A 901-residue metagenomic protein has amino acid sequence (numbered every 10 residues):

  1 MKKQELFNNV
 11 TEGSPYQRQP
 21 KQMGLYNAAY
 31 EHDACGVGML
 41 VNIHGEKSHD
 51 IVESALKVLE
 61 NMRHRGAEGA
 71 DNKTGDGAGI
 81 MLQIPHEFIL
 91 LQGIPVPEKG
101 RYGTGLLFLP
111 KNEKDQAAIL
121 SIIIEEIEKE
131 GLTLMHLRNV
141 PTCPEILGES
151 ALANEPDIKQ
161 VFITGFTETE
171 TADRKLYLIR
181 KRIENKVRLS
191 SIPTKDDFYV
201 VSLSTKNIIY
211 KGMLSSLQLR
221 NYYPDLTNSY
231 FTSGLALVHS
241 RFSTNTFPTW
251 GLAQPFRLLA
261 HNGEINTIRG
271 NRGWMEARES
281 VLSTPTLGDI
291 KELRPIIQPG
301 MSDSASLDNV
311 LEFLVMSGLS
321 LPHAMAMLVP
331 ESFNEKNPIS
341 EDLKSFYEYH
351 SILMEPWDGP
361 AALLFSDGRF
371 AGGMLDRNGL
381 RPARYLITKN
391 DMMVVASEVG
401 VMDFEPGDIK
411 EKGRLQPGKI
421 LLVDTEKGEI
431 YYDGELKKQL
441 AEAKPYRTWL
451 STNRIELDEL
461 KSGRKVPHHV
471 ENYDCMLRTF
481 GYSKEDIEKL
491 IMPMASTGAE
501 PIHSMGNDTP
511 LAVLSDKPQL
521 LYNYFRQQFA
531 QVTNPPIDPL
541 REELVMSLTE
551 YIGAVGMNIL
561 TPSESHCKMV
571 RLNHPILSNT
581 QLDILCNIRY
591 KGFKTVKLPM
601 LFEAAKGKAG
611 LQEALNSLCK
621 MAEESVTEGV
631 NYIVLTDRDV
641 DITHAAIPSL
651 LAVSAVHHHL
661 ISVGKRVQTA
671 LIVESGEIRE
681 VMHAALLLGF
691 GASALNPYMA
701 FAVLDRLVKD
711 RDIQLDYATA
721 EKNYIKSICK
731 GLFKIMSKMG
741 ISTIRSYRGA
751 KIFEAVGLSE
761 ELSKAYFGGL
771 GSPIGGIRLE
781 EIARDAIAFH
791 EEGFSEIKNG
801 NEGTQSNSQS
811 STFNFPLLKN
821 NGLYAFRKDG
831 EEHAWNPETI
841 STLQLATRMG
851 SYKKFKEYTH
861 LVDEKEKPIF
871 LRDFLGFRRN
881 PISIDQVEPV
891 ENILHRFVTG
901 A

Functional and structural regions predicted by a protein language model:
K2-N558, S563, I588-R589: Conserved short alpha-helical segments that host acidic/polar catalytic motifs at enzyme active sites
G75, F88, L314-A361, F365 (+7 more regions): Flexible, glycine-rich loop/tail regions that form catalytic "lids" or insertion modules at the edges of active sites
D289-I297, M402-G407, Q668-V673, A702-K722 (+1 more regions): Short beta-alpha connecting loops at secondary-structure transitions that line or flank enzyme active sites
V596-L598, I633, T669-S675, L695-P697 (+1 more regions): Hydrophobic faces of well-ordered beta-strands that scaffold small-molecule active sites in alpha/beta enzyme cores
L635-L651: Glycine-rich, proline-tolerant flexible connector loops at the mouths of alpha/beta enzymes
I647-L671, Y724-I728: Alpha-helix-loop-beta-strand connector modules within alpha/beta enzyme cores
I678-F690: Catalytic cores of alpha/beta
L688-K709: Glycine-rich phosphate-binding active-site loops on the catalytic face of alpha/beta enzymes
